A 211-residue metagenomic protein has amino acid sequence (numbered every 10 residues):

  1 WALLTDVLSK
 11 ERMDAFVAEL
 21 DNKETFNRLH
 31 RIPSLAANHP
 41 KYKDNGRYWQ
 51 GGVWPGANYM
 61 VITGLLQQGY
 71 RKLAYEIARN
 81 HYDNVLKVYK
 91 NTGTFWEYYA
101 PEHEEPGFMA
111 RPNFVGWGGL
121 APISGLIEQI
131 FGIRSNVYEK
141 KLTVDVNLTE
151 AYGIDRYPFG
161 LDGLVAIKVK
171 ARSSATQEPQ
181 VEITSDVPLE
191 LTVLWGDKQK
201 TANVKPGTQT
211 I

Functional and structural regions predicted by a protein language model:
W1-V53, L86-P106, G125, F131 (+1 more regions): Extended glycan-interaction surfaces of carbohydrate-active proteins
A2, V61-L65, A74, H81 (+3 more regions): Hydrophobic, well-ordered secondary-structure elements that form the walls of internal hydrophobic environments
T5-A18, L65-A78, R134-Y138: Structural helix-adjacent loops and short alpha-helical linkers that scaffold large soluble proteins
D6, K43-R71, I183: C-terminal substrate/ligand-recognition segments
R111-F159: Catalytic cores of secreted or luminal carbohydrate-active enzymes
E150-G196: Carbohydrate-binding surface patches
L191-V193, K200-I211: C-terminal beta-strand-rich structural cap/linker in extracellular carbohydrate-active enzymes
